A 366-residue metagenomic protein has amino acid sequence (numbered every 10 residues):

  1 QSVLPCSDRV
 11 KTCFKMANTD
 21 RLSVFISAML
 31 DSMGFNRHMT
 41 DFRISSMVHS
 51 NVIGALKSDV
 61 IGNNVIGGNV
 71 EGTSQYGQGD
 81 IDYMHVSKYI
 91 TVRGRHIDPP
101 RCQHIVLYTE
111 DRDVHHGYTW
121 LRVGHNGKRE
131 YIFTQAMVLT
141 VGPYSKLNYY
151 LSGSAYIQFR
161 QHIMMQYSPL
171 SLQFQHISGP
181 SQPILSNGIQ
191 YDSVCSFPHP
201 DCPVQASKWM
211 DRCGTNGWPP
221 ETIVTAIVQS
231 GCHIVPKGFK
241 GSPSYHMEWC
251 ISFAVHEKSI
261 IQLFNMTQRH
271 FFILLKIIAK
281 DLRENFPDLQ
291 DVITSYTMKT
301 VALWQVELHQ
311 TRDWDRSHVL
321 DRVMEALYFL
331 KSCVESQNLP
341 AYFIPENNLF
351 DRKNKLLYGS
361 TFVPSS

Functional and structural regions predicted by a protein language model:
Q1-S366: Non-catalytic helical "accessory" subdomain of NTase-fold nucleotidyltransferases
